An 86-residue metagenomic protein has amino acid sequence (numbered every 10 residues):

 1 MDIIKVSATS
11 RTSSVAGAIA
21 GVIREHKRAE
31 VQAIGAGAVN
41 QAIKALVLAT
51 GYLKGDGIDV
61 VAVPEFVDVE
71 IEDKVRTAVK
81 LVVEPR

Functional and structural regions predicted by a protein language model:
D2-R28, A42, T50, V79: Conserved mixed alpha/beta catalytic, RNA-binding, or beta-rich assembly cores of soluble enzyme, regulatory
S10, I34-G37: Short beta->alpha linker loops
A36-V60: Short, hydrophobic/π-rich interface segment
K54-R86: C-terminal edge-of-domain segments
